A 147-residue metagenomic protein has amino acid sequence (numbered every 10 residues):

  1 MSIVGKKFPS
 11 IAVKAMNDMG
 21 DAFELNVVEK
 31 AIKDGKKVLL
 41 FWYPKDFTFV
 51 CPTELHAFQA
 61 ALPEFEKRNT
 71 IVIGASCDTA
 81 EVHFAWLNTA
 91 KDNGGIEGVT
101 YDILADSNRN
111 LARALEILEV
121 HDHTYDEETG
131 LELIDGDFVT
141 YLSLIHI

Functional and structural regions predicted by a protein language model:
M1-I145: Chalcogenol-based redox active-site neighborhoods
